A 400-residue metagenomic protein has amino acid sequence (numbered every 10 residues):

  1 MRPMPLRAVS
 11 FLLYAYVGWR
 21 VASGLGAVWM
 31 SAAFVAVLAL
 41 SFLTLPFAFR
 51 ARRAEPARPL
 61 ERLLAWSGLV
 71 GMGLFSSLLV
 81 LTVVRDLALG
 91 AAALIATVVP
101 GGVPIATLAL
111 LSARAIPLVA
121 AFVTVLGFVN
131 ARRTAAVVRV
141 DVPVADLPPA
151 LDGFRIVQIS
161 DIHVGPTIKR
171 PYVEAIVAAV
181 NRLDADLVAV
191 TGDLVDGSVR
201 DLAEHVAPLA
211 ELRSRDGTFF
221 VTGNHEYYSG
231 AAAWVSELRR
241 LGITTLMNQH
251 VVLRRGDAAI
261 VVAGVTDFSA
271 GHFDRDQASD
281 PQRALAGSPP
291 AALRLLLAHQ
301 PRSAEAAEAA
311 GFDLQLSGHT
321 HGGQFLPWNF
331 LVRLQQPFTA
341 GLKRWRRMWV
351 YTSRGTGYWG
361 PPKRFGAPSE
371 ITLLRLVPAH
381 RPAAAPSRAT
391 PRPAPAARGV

Functional and structural regions predicted by a protein language model:
M1-A135, P382-V400: Non-catalytic terminal accessory segments
V138-R139, P143-V400: Soluble catalytic domains of enzymes that build or remodel membrane lipids, polysaccharides, and related
